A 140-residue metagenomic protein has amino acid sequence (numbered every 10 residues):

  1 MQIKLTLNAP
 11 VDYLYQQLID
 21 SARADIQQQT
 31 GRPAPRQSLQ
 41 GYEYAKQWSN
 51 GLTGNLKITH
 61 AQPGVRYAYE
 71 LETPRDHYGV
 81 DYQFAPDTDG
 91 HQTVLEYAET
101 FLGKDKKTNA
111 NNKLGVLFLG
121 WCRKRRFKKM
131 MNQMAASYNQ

Functional and structural regions predicted by a protein language model:
M1-L39: Hydrophobic ligand-binding cavity/cleft-lining segments
M1-T6, C122, K128, A136: Hydrophobic-ligand-binding modules of eukaryotic lipid transfer/binding families
M1-T6, E43, T53, R66 (+2 more regions): Intrinsic-disorder/low-complexity, polar/charged segments enriched in Ser/Thr/Lys/Arg/Asp/Glu/Gln
L5, K46, Y69-L71, Y82 (+1 more regions): Preference for bulky hydrophobic residues occupying beta-strand positions in well-ordered beta-sheet regions
N8-D12, T59-G64, Q83-V94, N139-Q140: A short, structured loop/turn motif at beta-sheet edges
L14-L18, I58, Y69, L95-Y97 (+1 more regions): Hydrophobic pocket/interface hotspot
D25-H77, K129-Q140: Glycine-rich portal/gate segments that line the openings of hydrophobic small-molecule binding cavities
T73-K129: Beta-strand/loop substructures that line and gate deep hydrophobic ligand-binding cavities in soluble
